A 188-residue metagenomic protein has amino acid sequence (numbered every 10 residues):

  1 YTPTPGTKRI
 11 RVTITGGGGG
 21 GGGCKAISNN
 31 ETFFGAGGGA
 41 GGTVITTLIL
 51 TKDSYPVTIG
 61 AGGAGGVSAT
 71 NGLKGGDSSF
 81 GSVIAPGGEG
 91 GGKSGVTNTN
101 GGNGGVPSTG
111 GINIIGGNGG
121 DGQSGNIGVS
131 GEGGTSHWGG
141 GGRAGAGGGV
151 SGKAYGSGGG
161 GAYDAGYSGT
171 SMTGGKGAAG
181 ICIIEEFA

Functional and structural regions predicted by a protein language model:
Y1-T4, I14-G81, G161-I184: Glycine-rich strand-loop-strand elements at beta-sheet edges
K8-I10: Short beta-strand/loop motifs in extracellular/secreted proteins, especially within beta-sandwich accessory domains
G17, V150, S157-G158: Glycine-rich, acidic and aromatic/proline-enriched surface loops and short helix-turn segments that act as binding
G63-G110: Acidic, low-complexity glycine/serine/threonine-rich segments
A85, Y155-S157: Bulky hydrophobic/aromatic "packing anchor" residues in well-ordered structure
V96-G133: Glycine-rich (often Gly-Gly/Gly-Pro-rich) flexible segments and glycine-rich loop motifs, frequently accented by
G133, W138-G147: A C-terminal functional module that forms or caps the active site or interfaces directly with catalytic machinery
E186-A188: Ser/Thr/Pro-rich, low-complexity mucin-like regions that serve as glycosylated stalks/linkers or repetitive adhesive
